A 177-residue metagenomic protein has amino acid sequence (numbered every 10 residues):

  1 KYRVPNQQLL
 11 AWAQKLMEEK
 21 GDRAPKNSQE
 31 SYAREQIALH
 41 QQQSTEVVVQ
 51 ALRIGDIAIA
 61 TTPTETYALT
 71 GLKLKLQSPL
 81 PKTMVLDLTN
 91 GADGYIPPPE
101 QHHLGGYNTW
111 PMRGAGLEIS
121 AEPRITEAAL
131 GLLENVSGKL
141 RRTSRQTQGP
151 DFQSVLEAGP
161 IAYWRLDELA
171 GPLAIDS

Functional and structural regions predicted by a protein language model:
K1-P150: Non-catalytic substrate/cofactor recognition surfaces at enzyme active-site rims
L80-T83, A158-A162: Loop/turn elements at helix/coil->beta-strand transitions in domains of secreted/extracellular proteins
G91-G94, G159, G171: Glycine-centered flexibility sites
P150-D151, A170: Secreted glycan hydrolases and related glycan-binding modules that recognize and/or cleave
F152-A158: N-terminal helix-cap/turn-to-beta initiation motif at the start of protein domains
R165-S177: Short, tryptophan-glycine- and acidic/Ser/Thr-enriched carbohydrate-recognition patches
